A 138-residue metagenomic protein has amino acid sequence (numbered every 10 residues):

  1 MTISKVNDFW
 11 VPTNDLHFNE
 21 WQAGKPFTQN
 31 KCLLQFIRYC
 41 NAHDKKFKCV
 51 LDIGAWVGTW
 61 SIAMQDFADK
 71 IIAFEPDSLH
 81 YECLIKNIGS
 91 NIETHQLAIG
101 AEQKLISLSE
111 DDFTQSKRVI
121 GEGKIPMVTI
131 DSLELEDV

Functional and structural regions predicted by a protein language model:
M1-S90, R118-K124, D131-V138: S-adenosyl-L-methionine
V11, L108-E110, M127: Hydrophobic residues in beta-strands and at strand termini
Y81-F113: Core alpha/beta nucleotide-donor-binding catalytic domains of modification enzymes
Q96-A98, K124-M127: Conserved residues in the N-terminal Rossmann fold of short-chain dehydrogenase/reductase
